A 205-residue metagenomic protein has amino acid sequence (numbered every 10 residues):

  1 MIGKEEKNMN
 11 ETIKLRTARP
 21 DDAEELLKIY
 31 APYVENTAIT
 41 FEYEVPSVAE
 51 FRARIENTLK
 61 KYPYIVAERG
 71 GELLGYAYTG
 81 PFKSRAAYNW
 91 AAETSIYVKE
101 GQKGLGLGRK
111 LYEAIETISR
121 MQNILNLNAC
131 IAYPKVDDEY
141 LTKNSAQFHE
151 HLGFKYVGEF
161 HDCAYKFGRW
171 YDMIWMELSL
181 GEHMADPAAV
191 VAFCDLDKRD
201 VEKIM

Functional and structural regions predicted by a protein language model:
K14-L26: A short beta-loop-alpha structural element at the N-terminal edge of CoA-dependent acyl/N-acetyltransferase catalytic
L27, A31-R54: Conserved GNAT-fold acetyl-CoA-binding loop/helix
V45-A91, S95-G101, E113, I118 (+1 more regions): Acetyl-CoA-dependent GNAT
Y78-P81, C130-A132, A146, E150-R169 (+2 more regions): Conserved catalytic-core motifs of GNAT/GCN5-like acyltransferases
S95-K103, I131-V136: A short, internal acetyl-CoA/4′-phosphopantetheine-binding micro-motif in the GNAT/acyltransferase core
G104-R120, K143-Q147: Conserved acetyl-CoA-binding loop-helix of GNAT-fold acetyltransferases
S119-N144: Conserved GNAT acetyl-CoA-binding A-motif
D162-M205: C-terminal "cap" of GNAT-fold acetyltransferases
